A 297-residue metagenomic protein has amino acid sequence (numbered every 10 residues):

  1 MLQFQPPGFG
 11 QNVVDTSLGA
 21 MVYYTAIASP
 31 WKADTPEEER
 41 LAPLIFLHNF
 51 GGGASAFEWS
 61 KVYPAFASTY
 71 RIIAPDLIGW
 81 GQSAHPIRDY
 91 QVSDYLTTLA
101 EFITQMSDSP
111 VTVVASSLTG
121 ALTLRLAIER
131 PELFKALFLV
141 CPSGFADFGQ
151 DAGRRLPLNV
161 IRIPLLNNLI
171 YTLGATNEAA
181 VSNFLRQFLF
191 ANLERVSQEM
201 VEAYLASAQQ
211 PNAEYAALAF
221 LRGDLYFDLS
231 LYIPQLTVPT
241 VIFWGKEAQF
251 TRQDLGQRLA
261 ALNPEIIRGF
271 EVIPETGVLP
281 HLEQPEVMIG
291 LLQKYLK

Functional and structural regions predicted by a protein language model:
M1-F46, A67-Y70, S107-S109, K294-K297: Alpha/beta-hydrolase fold catalytic core
I27-W31, S60, P64, I73-V114 (+2 more regions): Active-site loop/oxyanion-hole signature of alpha/beta-hydrolase fold enzymes
L41, N49-G53, S117: Active-site glycine-rich loops that stabilize anionic/oxyanionic intermediates across multiple enzyme folds
F50-V62: The serine-hydrolase catalytic nucleophile loop
D108-A152: Conserved hydrolase catalytic core segment
L173-P234: Conserved alpha/beta-hydrolase catalytic His-Asp/Glu region
Q235-T276: Conserved loop-alpha-helix segment in the C-terminal half of the alpha/beta-hydrolase fold that carries the catalytic
I266-K297: Catalytic active-site module of serine/aspartate enzymes centered on a nucleophile-bearing elbow/loop
